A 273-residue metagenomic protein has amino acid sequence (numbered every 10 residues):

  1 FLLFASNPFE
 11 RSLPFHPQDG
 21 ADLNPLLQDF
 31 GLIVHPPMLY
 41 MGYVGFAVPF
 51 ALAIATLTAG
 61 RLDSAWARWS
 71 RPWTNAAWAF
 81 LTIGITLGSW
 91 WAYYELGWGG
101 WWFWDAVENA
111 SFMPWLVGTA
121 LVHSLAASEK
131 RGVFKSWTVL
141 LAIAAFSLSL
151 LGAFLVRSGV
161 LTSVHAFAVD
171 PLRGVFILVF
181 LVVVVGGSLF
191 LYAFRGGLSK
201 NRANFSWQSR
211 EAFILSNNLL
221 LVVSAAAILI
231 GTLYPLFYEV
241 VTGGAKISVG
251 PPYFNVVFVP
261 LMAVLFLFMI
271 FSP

Functional and structural regions predicted by a protein language model:
F1-F271: Polytopic transmembrane helical bundles with strong interfacial aromatic enrichment
